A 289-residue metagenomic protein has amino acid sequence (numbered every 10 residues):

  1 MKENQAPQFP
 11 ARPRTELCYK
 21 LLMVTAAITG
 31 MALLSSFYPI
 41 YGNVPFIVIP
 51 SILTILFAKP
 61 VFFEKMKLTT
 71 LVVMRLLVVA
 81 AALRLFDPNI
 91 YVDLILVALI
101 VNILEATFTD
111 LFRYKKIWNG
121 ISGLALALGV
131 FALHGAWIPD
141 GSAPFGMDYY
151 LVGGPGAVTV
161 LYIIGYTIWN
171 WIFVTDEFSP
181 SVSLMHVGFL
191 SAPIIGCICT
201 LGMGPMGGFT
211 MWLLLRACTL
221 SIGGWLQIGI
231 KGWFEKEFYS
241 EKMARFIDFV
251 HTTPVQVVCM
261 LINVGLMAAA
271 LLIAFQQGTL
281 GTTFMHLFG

Functional and structural regions predicted by a protein language model:
M1-I117, S221, F238-D248, V257-F288: N-terminal topogenic module of multi-pass integral membrane proteins
P10-R14, Y150, G207-M211, I247-P254: Juxtamembrane loop-transmembrane helix junctions in multi-pass integral membrane proteins, especially the extracellular
I52-K59, I198, Q227-K231: Transmembrane alpha-helices and membrane-interface helical segments of multi-pass integral membrane enzymes
V79-L85, V130-A136, V158, Q227-W233 (+1 more regions): Alpha-helical membrane-embedding segments and immediately adjacent membrane-interface amphipathic helices
Y91-L220: Generic multipass alpha-helical transmembrane bundles of integral membrane proteins
G135-A143, S179-L184, W233-S240, I273-F284: Membrane-helix interface motif
A217-E235: Hydrophobic alpha-helical membrane segments
